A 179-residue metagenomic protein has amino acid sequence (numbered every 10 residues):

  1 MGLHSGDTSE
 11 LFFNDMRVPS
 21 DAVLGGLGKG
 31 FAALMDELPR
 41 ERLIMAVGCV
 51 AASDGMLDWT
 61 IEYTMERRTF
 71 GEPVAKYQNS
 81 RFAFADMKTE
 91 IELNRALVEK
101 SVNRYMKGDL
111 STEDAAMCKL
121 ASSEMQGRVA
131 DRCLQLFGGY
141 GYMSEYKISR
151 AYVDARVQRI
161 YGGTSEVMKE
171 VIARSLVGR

Functional and structural regions predicted by a protein language model:
M1-E10: FAD-binding subdomain of flavoenzyme oxidoreductases
E10-M16, S20, L27-K29, M35-R179: Alpha-helical interface subdomain recognition
